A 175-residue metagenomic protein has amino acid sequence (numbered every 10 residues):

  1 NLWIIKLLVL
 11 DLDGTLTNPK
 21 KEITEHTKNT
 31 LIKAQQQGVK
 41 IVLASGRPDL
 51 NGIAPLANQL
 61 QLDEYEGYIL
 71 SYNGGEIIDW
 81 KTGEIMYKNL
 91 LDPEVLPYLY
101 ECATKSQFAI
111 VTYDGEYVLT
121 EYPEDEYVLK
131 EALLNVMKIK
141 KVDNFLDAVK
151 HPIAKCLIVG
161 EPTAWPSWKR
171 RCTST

Functional and structural regions predicted by a protein language model:
N1, Q61-L62, A148-K150: Solvent-exposed alpha-helices and their adjacent loops that cap or buttress functional pockets in soluble metabolic
N1-L10, I32, Q36: Non-catalytic pre-domain segments flanking phosphatase-related domains
I4-K21, L43, L99: Asp-based phosphoryl-transfer active-site loop
K20-I23, L90: Short, solvent-exposed loop/turn segments at secondary-structure boundaries
E22, L50-N51, T163-A164: Short alpha-helical
T27-E126: Active-site phosphate-binding/coordination module
C102-T175: Conserved acidic, metal-coordinating active-site core of Asp-based, Mg2+-dependent phosphoryl-transfer enzymes
